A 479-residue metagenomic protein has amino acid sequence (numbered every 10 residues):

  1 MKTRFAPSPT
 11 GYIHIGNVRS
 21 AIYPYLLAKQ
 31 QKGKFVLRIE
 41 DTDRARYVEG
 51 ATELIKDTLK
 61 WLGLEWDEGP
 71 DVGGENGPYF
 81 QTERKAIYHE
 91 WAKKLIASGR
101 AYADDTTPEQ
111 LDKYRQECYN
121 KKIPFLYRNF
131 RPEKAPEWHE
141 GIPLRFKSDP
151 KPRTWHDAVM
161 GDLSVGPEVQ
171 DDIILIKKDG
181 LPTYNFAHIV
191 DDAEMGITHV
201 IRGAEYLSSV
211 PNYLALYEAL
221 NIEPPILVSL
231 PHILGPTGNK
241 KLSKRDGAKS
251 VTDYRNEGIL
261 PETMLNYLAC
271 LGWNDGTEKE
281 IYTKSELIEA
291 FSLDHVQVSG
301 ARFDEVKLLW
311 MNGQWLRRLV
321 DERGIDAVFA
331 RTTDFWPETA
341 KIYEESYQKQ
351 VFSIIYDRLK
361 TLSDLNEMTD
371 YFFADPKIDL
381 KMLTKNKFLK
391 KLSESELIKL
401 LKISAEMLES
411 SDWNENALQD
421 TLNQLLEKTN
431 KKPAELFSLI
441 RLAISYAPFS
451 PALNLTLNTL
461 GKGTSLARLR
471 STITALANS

Functional and structural regions predicted by a protein language model:
M1-Y119, S208-I222: N-terminal Rossmann-like or analogous alpha/beta NTP/dinucleotide-binding catalytic cores that position adenine
T3-P9, V36-D41, M195-V200, K249 (+3 more regions): Glycine- and acidic
P24, I55, L95, G99 (+8 more regions): Residue-level signal for inorganic ion chemistry
K29-D43, F186-H199, L220-L234, P451-N454 (+2 more regions): Glycine-rich phosphate/pyrophosphate-binding loops and their adjacent beta-strand/loop elements at enzyme active sites
P78-T82, I176-K177, M195-L207, L234-Y267 (+4 more regions): Conserved phosphate-binding loops in nucleotide/dinucleotide-binding enzymes
Y102-S229, G235-L242, S250, D275 (+1 more regions): Active-site cores that bind ATP or allylic diphosphates and position pyrophosphate for catalysis
E322-T429: Small-residue-rich helix-loop
N416-N478: Charged substrate- and nucleic-acid-binding regions of tRNA-handling and nucleotidyl-transfer enzymes, centered on
